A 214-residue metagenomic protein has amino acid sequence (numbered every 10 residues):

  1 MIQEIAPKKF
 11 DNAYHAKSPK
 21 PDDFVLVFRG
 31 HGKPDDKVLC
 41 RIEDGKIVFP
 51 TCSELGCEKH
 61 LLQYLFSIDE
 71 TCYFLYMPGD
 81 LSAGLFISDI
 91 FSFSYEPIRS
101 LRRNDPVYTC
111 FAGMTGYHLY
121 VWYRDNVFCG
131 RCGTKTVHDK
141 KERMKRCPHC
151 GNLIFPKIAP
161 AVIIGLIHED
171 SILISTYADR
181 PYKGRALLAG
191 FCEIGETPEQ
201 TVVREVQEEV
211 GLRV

Functional and structural regions predicted by a protein language model:
M1-D105: N-terminal alpha-helical interaction blocks
G45, E70-T71, K141-M144, D170-S171: Beta-strand-connecting loop/turn residues
R103-H118: Short, charged surface segments at domain edges that flank catalytic/cofactor-binding sites
T115-G165: Cys/His-rich short segments
K135-D139, I167-E169, E209-R213: Secondary-structure boundary elements
M144-L187, C192, R213: N-terminal strand-loop-strand
A186-V214: The catalytic Nudix box helix
